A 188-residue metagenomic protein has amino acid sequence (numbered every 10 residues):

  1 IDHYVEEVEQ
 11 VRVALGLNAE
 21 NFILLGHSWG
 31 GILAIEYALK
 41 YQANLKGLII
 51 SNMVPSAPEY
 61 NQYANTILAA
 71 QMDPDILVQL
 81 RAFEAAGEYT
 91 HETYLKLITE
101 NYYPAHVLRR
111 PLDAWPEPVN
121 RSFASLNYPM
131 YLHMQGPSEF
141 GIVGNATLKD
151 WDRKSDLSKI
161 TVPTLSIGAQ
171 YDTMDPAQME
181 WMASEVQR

Functional and structural regions predicted by a protein language model:
H3-F22: Conserved acidic catalytic loop of the alpha/beta-hydrolase fold
A19-A64: Conserved hydrolase catalytic core segment
K46-T90: A catalytic-pocket lid/entrance helix-loop region that shapes and gates access to the active site across common
Q71, D75-S155, V162: Alpha/beta-hydrolase
N145, Q170-D172: Acidic beta-to-alpha connecting loop that harbors the catalytic carboxylate
I160, S166-G168: Short beta-strand/loop motif that positions the catalytic acidic residue of the alpha/beta-hydrolase fold
T173-Q178: Conserved alpha/beta-hydrolase "acid-adjacent" motif
S184-R188: Catalytic active-site module of serine/aspartate enzymes centered on a nucleophile-bearing elbow/loop
